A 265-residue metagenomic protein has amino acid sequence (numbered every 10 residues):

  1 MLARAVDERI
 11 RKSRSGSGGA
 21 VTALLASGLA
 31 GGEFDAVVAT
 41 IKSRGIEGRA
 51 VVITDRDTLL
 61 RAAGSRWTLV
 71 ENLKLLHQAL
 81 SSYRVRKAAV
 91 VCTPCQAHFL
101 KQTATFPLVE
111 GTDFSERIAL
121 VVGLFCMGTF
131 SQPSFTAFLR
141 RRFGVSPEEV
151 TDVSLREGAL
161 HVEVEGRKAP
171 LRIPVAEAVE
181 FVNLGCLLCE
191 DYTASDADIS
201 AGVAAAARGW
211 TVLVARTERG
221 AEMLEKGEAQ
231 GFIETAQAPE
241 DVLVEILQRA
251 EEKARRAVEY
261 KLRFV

Functional and structural regions predicted by a protein language model:
M1-V265: Iron-sulfur-associated redox domains of electron-transfer enzymes in respiratory and anaerobic energy metabolism
